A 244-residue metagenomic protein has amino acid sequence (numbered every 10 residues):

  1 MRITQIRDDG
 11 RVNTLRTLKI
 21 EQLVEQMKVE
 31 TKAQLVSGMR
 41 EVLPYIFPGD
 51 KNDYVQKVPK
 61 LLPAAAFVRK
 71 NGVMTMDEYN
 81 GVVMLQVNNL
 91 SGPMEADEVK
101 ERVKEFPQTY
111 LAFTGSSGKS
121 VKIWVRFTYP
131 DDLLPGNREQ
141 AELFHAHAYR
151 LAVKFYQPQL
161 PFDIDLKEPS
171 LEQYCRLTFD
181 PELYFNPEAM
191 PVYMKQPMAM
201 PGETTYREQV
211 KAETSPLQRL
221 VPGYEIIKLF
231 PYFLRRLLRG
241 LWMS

Functional and structural regions predicted by a protein language model:
M1-K119, T128-H145, P216, L220 (+2 more regions): Signature for HUH/AEP ssDNA processing cores
V99-R102, F127-L160, F185-Q209: Helical (often loop-to-helix) elements that flank the catalytic cores of nucleotide-handling enzymes
F106, R176, E182, K195-M198: Catalytic residues for metal-mediated phosphoryl-transfer on nucleic acids/nucleotides
A112, V121-V125, A152, Y156 (+1 more regions): Long, contiguous hydrophobic alpha-helical segments, chiefly transmembrane helices and signal peptides
W124-P130, L166-A189: Short, conserved secondary-structure transition motifs
A189, Q196-S244: Long, low-complexity, charged/polar intrinsically disordered accessory regions
